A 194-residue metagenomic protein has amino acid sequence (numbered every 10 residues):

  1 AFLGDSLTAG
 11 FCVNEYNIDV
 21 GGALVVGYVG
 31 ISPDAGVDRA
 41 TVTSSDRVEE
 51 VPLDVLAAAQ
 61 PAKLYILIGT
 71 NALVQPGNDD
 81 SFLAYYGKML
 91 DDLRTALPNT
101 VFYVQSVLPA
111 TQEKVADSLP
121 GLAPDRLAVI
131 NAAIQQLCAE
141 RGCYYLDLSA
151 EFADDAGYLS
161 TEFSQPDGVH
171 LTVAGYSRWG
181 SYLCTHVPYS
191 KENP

Functional and structural regions predicted by a protein language model:
A1-A84: Conserved SGNH/GDSL esterase-like catalytic core that processes O-acyl groups on lipids and polysaccharides
L3-D5, Q105, L146: Active-site flanking residues adjacent to catalytic metal/cofactor-binding acidic residues
L56, L93-T95, Q135-C138: N-terminal cationic-hydrophobic initiation segments that often serve targeting/anchoring roles
A59-L64, L97-F102, R141-Y144: Loop/turn elements at helix/coil->beta-strand transitions in domains of secreted/extracellular proteins
L67, Q105-S106: Alpha/beta-hydrolase-fold catalytic nucleophile elbow
D80, T95-T100, S106: Flexible, glycine-rich surface segments
Y86-D91, N131: Generic structural signal for well-ordered alpha-helices, preferentially at hydrophobic/aromatic core positions
P109-P194: Catalytic His-Asp segment of secreted/periplasmic serine-dependent ester chemistry enzymes
